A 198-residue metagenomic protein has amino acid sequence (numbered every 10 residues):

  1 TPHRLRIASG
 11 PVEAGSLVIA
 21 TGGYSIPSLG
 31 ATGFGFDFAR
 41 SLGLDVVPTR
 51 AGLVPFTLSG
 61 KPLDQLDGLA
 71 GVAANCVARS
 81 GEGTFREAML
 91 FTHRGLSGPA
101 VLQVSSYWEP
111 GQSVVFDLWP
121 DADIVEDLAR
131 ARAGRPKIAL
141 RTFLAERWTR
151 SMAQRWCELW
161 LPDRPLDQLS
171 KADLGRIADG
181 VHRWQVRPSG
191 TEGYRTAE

Functional and structural regions predicted by a protein language model:
T1-V12, L17, A74: Conserved beta-strand-loop-beta-strand element in the redox core of flavoprotein oxidoreductases
V12-S28, A39-R40, M89-R94: Short hydrophobic core segments
I19, V46-T49, G190: General beta-strand structural signal in soluble alpha/beta enzymes
G22-G23, L161, V186: A broad detector of the eukaryotic-type serine/threonine protein kinase catalytic domain
P27-V47: Glycine-rich beta-alpha-beta "Rossmann" dinucleotide-binding loop(s) and their flanking helix/strand
L44-R50, V54-A172, R176: An anion/pyrophosphate-binding glycine-rich loop and adjacent beta-alpha core in soluble alpha-beta enzymes
G52-K61, W184, G190-E198: Flavin (FAD/FMN) cofactor-binding core of flavoprotein oxidoreductases
